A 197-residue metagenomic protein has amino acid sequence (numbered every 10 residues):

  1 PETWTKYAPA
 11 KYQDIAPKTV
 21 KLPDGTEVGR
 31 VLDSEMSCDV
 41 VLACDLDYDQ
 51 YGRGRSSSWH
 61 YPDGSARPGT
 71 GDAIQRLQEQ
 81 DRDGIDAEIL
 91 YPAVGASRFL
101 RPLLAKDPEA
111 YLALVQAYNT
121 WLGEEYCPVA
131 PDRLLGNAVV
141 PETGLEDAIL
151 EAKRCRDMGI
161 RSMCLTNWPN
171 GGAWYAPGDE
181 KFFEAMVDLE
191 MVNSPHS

Functional and structural regions predicted by a protein language model:
P1-S197: Helix-coil boundary/capping segments in enzymes
